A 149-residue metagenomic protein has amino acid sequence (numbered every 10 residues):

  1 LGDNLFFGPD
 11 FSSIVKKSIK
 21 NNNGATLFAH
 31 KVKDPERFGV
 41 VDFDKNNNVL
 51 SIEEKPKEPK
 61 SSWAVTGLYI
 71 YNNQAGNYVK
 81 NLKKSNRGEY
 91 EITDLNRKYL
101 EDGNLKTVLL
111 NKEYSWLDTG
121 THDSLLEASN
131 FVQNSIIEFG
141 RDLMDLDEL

Functional and structural regions predicted by a protein language model:
L1-K45, Y71, V79-L82: Conserved beta-loop-beta/alpha segment of the NTase-like Rossmann-fold superfamily that binds/positions NTPs
G2, A64, K112-S115: Short amphipathic alpha-helical segments
K17, N46-N48, E58-P59, I70-L149: Left-handed beta-helix
K33-P35, S61-S62, L100: Short solvent-exposed loop/turn micro-motifs enriched in small/polar/acidic residues
E36-G39, T66, G103: Change "...and in nucleic-acid phosphodiester-cleaving endonucleases..." to "...and in nucleic-acid processing enzymes
P56-T66: A recurrent flexible, glycine/aromatic-enriched loop bordering the glycosyltransferase active site that acts as
